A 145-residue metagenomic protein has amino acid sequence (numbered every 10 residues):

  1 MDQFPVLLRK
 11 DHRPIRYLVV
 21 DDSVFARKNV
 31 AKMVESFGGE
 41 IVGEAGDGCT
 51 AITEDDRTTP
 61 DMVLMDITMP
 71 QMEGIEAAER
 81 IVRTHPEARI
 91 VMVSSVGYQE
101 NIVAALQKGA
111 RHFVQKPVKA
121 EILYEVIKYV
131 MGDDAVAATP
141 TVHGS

Functional and structural regions predicted by a protein language model:
M1-R16, E121-S145: Non-catalytic signal-transmission and effector/linker regions of two-component phosphorelay proteins
V24-G43: Two-component/phosphorelay signaling modules centered on CheY-like receiver
D47-T50, E73-E76: Acidic catalytic/metal-coordinating carboxylates
T58-L64: Active-site beta3 strand of CheY-like receiver
M69: Receiver (REC) domain active-site loop signature in two-component systems and cognate sites in sensor histidine kinases
K116: A Lys-centered signature of the CheY-like receiver
